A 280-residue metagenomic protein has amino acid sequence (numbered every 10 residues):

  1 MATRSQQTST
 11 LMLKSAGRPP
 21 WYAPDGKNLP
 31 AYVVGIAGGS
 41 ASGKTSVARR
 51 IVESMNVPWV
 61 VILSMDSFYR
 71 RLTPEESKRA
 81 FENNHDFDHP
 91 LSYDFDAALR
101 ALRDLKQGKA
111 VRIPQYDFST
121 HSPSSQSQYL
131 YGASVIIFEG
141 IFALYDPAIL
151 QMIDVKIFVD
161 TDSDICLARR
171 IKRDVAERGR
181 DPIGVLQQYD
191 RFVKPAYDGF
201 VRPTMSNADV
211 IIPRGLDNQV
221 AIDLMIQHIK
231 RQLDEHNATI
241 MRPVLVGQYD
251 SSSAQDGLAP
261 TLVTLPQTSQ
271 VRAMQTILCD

Functional and structural regions predicted by a protein language model:
A2-D25, Y131, K172-V175, K194-P266 (+1 more regions): NTP-dependent small-molecule kinase module
S40: The conserved Walker
K44: Conserved lysine of the Walker
V47, I51: Hydrophobic positions on the alpha1 helix immediately C-terminal to the Walker A/P-loop
V57-S64, F68-T120: Conserved nucleotide-sensing/catalytic segment adjacent to the nucleotide-binding pocket in NTP-handling enzymes
A101-G108, K172-E177, H228: Conserved AAA+ ATPase "sensor/coupling" helix adjacent to the nucleotide-binding pocket
S124-R178: ATP-dependent NMP and nucleoside kinases share a basic, alpha-helical "lid"
